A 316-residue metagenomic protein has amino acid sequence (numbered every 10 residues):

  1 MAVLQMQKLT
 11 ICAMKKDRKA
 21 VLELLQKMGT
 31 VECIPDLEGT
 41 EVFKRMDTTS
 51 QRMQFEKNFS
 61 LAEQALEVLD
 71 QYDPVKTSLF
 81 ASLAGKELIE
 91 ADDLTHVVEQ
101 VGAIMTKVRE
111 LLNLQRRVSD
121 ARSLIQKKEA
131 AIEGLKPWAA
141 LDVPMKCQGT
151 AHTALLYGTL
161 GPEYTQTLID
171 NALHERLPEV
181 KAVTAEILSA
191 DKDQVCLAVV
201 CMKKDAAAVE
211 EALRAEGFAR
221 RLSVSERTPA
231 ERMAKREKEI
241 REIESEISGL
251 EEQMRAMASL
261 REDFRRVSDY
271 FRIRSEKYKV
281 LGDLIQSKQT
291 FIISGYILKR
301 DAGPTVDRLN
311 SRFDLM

Functional and structural regions predicted by a protein language model:
M1-M316: Long, charged N-terminal accessory/stalk domains
